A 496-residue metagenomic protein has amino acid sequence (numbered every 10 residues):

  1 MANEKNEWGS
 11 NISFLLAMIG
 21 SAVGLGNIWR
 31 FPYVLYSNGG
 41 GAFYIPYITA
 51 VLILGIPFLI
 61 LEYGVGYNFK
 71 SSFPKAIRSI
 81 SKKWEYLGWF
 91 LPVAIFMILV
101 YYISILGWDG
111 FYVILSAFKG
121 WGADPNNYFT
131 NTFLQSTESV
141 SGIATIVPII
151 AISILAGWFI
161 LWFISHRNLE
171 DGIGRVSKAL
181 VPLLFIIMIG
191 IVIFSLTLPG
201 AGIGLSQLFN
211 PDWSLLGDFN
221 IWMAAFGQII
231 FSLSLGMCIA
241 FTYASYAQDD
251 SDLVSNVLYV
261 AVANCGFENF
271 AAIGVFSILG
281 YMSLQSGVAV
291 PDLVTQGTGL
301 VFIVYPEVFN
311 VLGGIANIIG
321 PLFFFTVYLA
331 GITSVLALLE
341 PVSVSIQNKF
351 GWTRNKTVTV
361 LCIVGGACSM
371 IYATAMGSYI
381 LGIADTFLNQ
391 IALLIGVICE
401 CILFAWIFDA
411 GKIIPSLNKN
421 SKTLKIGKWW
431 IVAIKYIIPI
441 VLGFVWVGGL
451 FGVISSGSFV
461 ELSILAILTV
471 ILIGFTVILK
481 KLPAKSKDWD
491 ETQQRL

Functional and structural regions predicted by a protein language model:
M1-W29, F58-Y63, Y67-S79, Y86 (+2 more regions): Membrane-interface "cap" regions at the ends of multi-pass membrane proteins
A2-I12, G174, K178-I332, L336 (+2 more regions): Membrane-embedded translocation segments of transport machinery
A2-N6, V34-N38, S71-F90, S104-H166 (+7 more regions): Inter-helical loop and helix-membrane interface segments of multi-pass membrane transporters/permeases
N6, L35-L61, L87, I149 (+2 more regions): Extracellular loop-to-transmembrane helix junctions
S13-A50, I203, I239-A244, S255-L258 (+2 more regions): Transmembrane helix-boundary motif of multi-pass solute transporters/channels
S13-I19, I48, W89-P92, G120-H166 (+7 more regions): Transmembrane alpha-helical segments of multi-pass small-molecule transport proteins
F58, Y102-N126, F185-F209, Y281 (+5 more regions): Hydrophobic alpha-helical segments and their helix-loop junctions in multi-pass secondary transporters
F350-C362, L388-F451, G457-I464, Q493-L496: C-terminal membrane-solvent junction of multi-pass transporters and transport-like membrane proteins
